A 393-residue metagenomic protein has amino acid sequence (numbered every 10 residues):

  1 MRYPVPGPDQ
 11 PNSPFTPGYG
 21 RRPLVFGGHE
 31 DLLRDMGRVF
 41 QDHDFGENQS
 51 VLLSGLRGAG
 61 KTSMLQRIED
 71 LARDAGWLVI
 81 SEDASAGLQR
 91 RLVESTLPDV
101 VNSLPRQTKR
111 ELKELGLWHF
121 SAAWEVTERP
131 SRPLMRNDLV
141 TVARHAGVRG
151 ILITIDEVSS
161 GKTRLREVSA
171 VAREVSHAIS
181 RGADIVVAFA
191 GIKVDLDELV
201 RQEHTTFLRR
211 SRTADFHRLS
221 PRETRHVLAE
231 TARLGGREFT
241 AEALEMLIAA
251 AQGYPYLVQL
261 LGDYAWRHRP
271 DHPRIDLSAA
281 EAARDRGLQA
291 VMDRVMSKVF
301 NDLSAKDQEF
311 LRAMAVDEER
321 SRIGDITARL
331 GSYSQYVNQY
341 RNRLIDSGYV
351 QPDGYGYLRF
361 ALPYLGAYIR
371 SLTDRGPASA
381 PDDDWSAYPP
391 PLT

Functional and structural regions predicted by a protein language model:
M1-Q49, P98, G150, A378 (+2 more regions): A short, basic N-terminal segment
F45-R67: Walker A/P-loop nucleotide-binding motif
S54, E69-G87: Conserved catalytic segments around the Walker B and adjacent sensor/switch elements of P-loop NTPase domains
D74, V79, Q89-F120: Conserved NTP-binding/hydrolysis module of P-loop NTPases
E128-V194, R201-H204: Conserved Walker B catalytic segment
D195-A249, L261, P270-R274: Helix-loop-helix "sensor" segment of P-loop NTPases
G253, Q259-S334: Winged-helix-like regulatory helical subdomains adjacent to P-loop NTPase cores
L330-S347, Y355: Short amphipathic alpha-helical interaction segments
